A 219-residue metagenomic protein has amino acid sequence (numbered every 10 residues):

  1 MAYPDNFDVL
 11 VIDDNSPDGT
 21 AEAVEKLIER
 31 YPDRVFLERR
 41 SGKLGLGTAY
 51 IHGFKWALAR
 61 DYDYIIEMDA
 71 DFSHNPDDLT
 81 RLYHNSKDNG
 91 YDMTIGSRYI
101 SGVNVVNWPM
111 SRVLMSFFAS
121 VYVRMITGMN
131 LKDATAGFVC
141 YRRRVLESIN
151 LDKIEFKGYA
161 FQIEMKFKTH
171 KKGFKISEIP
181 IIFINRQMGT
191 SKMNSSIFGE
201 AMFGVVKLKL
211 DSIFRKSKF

Functional and structural regions predicted by a protein language model:
M1-N6: Short, acidic, metal-binding catalytic loop of nucleotide-sugar glycosyltransferases
F7, R34-F36: Short, conserved active-site loop motifs that form the nucleotide-linked donor/cofactor pocket
F7-I12, M202: Hydrophobic targeting segments
D13-E22, F72: A conserved acidic beta->alpha catalytic loop
E38-A59, Y64, P76-Y159, R186-F203: Acceptor/aglycone-binding surface of glycosyltransferases and processive sugar-polymer synthases
M129-N130, K153-K157, K166-I182: Catalytic donor-sugar/metal-binding loop of nucleotide-sugar-dependent glycosyltransferases
G204-F219: C-terminal, non-catalytic tails of nucleotide-sugar-dependent glycosyltransferases
